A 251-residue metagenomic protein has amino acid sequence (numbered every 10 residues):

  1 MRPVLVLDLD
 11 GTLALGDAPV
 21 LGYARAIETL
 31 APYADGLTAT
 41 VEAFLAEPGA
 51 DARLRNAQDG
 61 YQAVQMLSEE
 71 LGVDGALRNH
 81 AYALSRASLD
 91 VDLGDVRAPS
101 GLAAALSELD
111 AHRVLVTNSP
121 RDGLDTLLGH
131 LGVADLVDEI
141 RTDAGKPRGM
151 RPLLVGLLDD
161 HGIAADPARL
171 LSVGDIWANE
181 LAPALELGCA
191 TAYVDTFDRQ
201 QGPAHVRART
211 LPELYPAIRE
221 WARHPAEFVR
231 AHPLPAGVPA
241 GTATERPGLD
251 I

Functional and structural regions predicted by a protein language model:
M1-A46: Active-site neighborhood of HAD-like aspartate-dependent phosphohydrolases
M1-P3, A103-S107, A111-V114, S119-I251: Asp-based, Mg2+/Mn2+-dependent phosphohydrolase catalytic module
G16, V20, A34, A57 (+2 more regions): Alpha-helix N-cap/helix-initiation sites
V20-E28, Y61-Q65, R121: An amphipathic alpha-helix signature
A31-E42, G72-A83, D135-L136, P167: Short, surface-exposed acidic
E42-D90, S100, A104-S107: A metal-dependent, Asp-based hydrolase signature
D95-A98: Membrane interface segments of multi-pass transport proteins and intramembrane proteases
